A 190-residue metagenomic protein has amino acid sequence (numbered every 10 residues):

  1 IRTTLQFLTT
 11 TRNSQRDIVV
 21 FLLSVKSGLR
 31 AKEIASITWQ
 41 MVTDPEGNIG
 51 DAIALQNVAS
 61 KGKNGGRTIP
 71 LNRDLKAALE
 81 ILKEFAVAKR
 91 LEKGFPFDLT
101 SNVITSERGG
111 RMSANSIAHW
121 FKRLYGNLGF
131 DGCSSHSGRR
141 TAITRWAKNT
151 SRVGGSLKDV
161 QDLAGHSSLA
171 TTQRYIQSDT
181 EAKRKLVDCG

Functional and structural regions predicted by a protein language model:
I1-S27, A31, S156: Basic, Lys/Arg- and aromatic-enriched nucleic-acid-binding interface segment
Q6, S36, D44, R174-Q177 (+1 more regions): Phosphate-coordinating loops and pocket residues in cytosolic domains that bind phosphorylated ligands
R16, D131-N149: Short basic/aromatic active-site micro-motif
K26, T141-H166, R174: C-terminal catalytic core of tyrosine-transesterase DNA break-rejoin enzymes
S36-L75: Conserved tyrosine-mediated DNA breakage-rejoining catalytic core shared by Y-recombinases
A59-K61, A164-H166, A170-C189: Catalytic-site neighborhood detector that most strongly recognizes the C-terminal catalytic loop/helix of tyrosine
S60-E80, D98-K122: C-terminal catalytic core of Y-nucleophile DNA break-rejoin enzymes
